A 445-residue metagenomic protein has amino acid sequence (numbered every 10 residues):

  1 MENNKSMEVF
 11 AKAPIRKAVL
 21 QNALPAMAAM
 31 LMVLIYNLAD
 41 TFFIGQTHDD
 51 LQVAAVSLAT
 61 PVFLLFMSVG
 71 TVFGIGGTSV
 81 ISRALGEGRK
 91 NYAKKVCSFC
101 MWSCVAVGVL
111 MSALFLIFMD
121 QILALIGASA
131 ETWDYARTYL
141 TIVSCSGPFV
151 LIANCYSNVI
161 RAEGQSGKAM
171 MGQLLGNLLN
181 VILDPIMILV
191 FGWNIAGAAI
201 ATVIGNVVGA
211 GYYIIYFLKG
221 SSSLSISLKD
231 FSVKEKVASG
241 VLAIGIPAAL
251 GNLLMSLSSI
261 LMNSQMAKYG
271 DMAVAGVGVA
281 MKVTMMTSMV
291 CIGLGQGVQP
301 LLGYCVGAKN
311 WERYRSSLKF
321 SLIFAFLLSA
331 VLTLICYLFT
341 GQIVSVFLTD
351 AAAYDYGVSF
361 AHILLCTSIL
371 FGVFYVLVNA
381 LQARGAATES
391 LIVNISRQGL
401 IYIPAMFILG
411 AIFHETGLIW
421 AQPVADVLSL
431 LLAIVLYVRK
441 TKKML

Functional and structural regions predicted by a protein language model:
M1-A23, I81-P148, V190-I246, L302-T367 (+1 more regions): Short alpha-helical transmembrane segments in multi-pass integral membrane proteins
F10-T47, P61-G76, V80, A84 (+5 more regions): N-terminal transmembrane alpha-helices
Q21-D40, I142, A153, G176 (+4 more regions): Transmembrane helical elements of multi-pass membrane transporters/channels
L31, I35-V53, L123-A130, I186-W193 (+4 more regions): Helix-terminus/linker motif at the lipid-water interface of multi-pass membrane proteins
T41, D50-V53, K90, M119 (+6 more regions): Membrane-helix interface/capping residues of multi-pass secondary transporters
V53-A113, V150-A169, N263, G276-T340 (+1 more regions): Small-residue-rich hydrophobic transmembrane alpha-helices
L65, N180-P185, A210-I214, M286-M289 (+3 more regions): Hydrophobic transmembrane alpha-helices of multi-pass small-molecule transporters
G74, I142-R161, A169-N177, A198-Y213 (+4 more regions): Short runs within selected transmembrane alpha-helices of multi-pass transporters and secretion channels
